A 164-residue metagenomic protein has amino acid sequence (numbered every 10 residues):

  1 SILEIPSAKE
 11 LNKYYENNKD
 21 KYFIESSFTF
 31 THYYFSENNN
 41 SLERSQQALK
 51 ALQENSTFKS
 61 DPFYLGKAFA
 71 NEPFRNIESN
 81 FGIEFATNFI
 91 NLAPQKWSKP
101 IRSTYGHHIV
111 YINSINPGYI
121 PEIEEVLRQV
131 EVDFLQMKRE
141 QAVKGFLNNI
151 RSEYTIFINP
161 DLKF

Functional and structural regions predicted by a protein language model:
S1-F30, A48-K50: Acidic/polar surface patches and capping/hinge elements
I2-K9, N39-E43, N76-I83, I120-E125 (+2 more regions): Soluble non-cytosolic domains of exported or imported proteins
P6, E25-F30, P94-K96, T104-H107 (+2 more regions): Extracytoplasmic
L11-Y15, T31-S36, P62, K99-P117 (+2 more regions): FKBP-type peptidyl-prolyl cis-trans isomerase
K19, S79-P94: Cell-wall glycan
I24-S27, Q46-A86, S103, N113-E125 (+2 more regions): Peptidyl-prolyl cis-trans isomerase
D133, E140-L162: Hydrophilic extracytoplasmic domains
